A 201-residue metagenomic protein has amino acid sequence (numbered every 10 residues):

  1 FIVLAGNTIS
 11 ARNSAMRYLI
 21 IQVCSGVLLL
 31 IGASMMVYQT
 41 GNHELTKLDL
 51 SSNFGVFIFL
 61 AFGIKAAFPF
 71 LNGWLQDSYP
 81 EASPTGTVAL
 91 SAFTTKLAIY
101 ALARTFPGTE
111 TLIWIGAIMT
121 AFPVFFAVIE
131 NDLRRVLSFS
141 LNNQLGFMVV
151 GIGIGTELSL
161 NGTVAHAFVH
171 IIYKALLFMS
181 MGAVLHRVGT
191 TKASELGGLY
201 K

Functional and structural regions predicted by a protein language model:
F1-K201: Hydrophobic transmembrane alpha-helices and their helix-loop junctions in integral membrane proteins
